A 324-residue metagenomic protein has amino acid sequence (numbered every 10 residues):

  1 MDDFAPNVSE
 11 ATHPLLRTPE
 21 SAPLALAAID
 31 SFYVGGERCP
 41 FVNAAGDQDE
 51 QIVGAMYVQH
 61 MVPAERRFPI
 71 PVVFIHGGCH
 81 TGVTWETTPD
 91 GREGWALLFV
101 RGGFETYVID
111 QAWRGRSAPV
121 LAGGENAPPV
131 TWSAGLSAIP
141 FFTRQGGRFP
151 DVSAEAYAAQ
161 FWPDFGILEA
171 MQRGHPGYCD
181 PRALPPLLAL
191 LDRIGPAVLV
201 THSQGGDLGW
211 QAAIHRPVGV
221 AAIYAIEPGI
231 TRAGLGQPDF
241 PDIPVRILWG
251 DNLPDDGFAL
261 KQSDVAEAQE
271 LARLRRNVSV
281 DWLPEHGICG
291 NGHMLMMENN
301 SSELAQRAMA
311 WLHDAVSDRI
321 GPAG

Functional and structural regions predicted by a protein language model:
P6-R67: N-terminal cap/lid segment of alpha/beta-hydrolase-fold proteins
E65-F68, V72-Q145, P254-G257: Short, surface-exposed "cap/lid" segments of acyl-processing enzymes
R67, P217-V218, Q237-D242: Short, conserved loop/helix-junction motifs that constitute active-site signature segments in enzyme catalytic cores
G166, D180-V198: Conserved acidic catalytic loop of the alpha/beta-hydrolase fold
L199-V200, I223: Conserved alpha/beta-hydrolase fold motif
V200-G209: Gly/Ala-rich beta-loop-alpha elbow adjacent to hydrolase catalytic centers
A225-L283: The feature captures the conserved acid-bearing segment of alpha/beta-hydrolase catalytic domains
H286-G290, M294-G324: Catalytic active-site module of serine/aspartate enzymes centered on a nucleophile-bearing elbow/loop
